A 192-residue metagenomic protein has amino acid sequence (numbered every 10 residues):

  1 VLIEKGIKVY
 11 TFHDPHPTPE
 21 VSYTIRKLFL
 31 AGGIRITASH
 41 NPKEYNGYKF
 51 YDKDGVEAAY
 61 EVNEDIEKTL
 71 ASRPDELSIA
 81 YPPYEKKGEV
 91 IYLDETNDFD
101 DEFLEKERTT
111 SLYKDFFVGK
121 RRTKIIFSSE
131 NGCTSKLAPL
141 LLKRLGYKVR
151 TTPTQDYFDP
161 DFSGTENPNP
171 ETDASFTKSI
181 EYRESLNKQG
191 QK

Functional and structural regions predicted by a protein language model:
V1-V56: Ferredoxin-reductase
N46-Q191: Gly/Ser/Thr-enriched, mixed-charge loops and adjacent short helices that form phosphate/oxyanion-binding elements
